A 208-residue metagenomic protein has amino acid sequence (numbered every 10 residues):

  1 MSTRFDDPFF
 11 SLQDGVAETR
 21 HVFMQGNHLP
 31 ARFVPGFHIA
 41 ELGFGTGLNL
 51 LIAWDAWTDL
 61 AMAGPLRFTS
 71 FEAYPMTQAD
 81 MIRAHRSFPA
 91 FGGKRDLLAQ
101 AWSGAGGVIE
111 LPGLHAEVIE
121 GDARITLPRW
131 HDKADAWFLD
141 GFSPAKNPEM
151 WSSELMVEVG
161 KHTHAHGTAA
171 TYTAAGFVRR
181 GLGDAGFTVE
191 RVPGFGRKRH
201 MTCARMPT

Functional and structural regions predicted by a protein language model:
M1-A40, W54-P89: Rossmann-like AdoMet
A40-L48, T173-A174: Class I SAM-dependent methyltransferase "Motif I" SAM/SAH-binding loop
G47-L51, D55: Glycine-rich SAM-binding Motif I of class I
D80-W130: S-adenosyl-L-methionine
A136-L139, T163-T173: Conserved beta-strand signature within the Rossmann-like core of class I S-adenosyl-L-methionine
E149-H166: A short glycine-rich, Lys/Arg-flanked "PGG" loop and its adjoining helix->strand segment in the class I
A185-T208: Core SAM-dependent methyltransferase catalytic element
